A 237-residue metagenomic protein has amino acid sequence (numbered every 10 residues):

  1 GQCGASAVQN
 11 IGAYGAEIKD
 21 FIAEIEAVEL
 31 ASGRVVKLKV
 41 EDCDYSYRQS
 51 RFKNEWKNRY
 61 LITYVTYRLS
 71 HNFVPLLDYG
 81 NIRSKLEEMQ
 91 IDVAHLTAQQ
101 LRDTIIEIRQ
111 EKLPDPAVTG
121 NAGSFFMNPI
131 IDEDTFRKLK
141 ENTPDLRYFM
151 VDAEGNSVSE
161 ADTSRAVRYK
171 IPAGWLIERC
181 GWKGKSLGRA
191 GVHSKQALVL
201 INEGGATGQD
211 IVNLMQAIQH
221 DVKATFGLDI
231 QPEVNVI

Functional and structural regions predicted by a protein language model:
Q2-I25: A gly/ser-rich beta-alpha-beta helix-loop segment of oxidoreductase catalytic cores
G15-I18, A206-I211: Short, structured secondary-structure boundary patches
V35-Q209, T225-I237: Phosphate/pyrophosphate- and phosphate-bearing ligand-binding catalytic cores of soluble enzymes
V222: Conserved ATP-binding N-box helix of the HATPase_c
